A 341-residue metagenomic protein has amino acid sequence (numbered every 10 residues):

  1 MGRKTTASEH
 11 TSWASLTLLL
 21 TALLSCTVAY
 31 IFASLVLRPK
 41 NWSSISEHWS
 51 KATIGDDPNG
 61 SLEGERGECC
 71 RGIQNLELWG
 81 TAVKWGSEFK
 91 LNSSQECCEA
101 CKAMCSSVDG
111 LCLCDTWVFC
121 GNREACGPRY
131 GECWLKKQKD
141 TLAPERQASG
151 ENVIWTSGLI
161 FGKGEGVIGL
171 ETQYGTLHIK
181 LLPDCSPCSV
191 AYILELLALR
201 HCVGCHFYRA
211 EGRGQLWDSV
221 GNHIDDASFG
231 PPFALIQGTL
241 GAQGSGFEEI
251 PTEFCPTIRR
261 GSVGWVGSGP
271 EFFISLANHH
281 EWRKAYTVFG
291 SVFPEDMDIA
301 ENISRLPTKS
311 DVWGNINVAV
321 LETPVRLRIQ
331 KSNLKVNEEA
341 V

Functional and structural regions predicted by a protein language model:
G2-T5, T21, P270: Domain-scale terminal segments
R3-H10, S15-L16, Y30-G164: Extracellular disulfide-rich cysteine clusters
L16-L24: Hydrophobic H-region at the start of alpha-helical membrane spans
P128, Q138-Q147, E151-V341: Cyclophilin-like peptidyl-prolyl cis-trans isomerases
